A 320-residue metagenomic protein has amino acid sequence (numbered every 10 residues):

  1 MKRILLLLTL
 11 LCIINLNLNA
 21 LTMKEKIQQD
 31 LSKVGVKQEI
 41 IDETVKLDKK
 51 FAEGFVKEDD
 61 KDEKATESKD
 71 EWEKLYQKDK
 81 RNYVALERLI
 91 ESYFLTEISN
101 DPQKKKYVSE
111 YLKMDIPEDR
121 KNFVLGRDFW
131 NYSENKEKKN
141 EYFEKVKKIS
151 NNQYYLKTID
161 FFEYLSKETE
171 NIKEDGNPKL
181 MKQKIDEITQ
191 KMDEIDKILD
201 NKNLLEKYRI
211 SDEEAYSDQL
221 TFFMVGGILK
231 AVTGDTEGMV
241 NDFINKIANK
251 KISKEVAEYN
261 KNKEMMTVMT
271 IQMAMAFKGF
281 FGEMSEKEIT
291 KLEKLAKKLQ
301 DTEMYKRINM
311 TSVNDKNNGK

Functional and structural regions predicted by a protein language model:
M1-T22: Classical Sec-dependent N-terminal signal peptides that target proteins to the secretory pathway
L21-R88: N-terminal leader/linker segments that initiate helical-solenoid repeat arrays
G54, D59, L95-S99, F129-E134 (+3 more regions): Short coil/turn linking the two alpha-helices of tandem helical-hairpin repeats
K69-E73, D101-M114, E137-K147, D175-L199 (+2 more regions): Alpha-helical repeat scaffolds
A85, K121, Y155-L156, Y305: TPR alpha-solenoid repeat register
